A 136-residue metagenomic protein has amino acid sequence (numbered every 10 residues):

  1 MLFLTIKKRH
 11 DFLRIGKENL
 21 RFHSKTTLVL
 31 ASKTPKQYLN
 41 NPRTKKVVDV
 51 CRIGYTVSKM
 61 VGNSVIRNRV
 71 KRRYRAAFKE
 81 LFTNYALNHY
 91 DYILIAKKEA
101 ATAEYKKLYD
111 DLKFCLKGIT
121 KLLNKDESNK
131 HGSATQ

Functional and structural regions predicted by a protein language model:
M1-Q136: Positively charged, solvent-exposed patches that mediate nucleic-acid binding
